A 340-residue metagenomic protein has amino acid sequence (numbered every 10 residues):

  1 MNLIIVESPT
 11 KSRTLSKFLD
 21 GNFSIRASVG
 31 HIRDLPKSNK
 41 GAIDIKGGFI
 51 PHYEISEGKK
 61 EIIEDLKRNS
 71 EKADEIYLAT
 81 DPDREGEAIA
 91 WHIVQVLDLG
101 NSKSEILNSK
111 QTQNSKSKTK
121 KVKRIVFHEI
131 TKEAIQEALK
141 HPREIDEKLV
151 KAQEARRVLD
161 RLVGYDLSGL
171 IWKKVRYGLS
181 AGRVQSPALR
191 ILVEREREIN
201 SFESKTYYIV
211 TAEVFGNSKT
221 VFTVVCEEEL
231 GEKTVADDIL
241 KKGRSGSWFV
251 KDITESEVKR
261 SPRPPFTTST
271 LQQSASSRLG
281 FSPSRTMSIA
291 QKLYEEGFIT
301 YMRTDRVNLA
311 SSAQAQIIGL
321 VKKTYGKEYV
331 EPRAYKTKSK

Functional and structural regions predicted by a protein language model:
M1, D81-D83, R176-S180, E255-P264 (+2 more regions): Conserved short loop/turn motifs at secondary-structure junctions
M1-N101, K118-E154, K336: Intrinsically disordered, low-complexity regulatory segments
E7, R26-S28, A79-D81, E213-F215 (+3 more regions): Generic beta-strand/beta-sheet core signal
R13, K17, E61-E71, W91-Q95 (+13 more regions): Solvent-exposed alpha-helical segments within well-ordered globular domains of core cellular machineries
S24, D34-I55, A181-Q291, E295 (+2 more regions): Long, highly charged, low-complexity internal segments
E71, V126, I130-A212, D252-K259: C-terminal or mid-to-C-terminal helical accessory/interaction module adjacent to the motor/catalytic core
N101-K118: Arg/Gly-rich low-complexity intrinsically disordered repeat tracts
D146-L149, L162, E296-K340: Extended, highly charged linker/hinge segments and catalytic-adjacent loops that couple domains and form adaptable
